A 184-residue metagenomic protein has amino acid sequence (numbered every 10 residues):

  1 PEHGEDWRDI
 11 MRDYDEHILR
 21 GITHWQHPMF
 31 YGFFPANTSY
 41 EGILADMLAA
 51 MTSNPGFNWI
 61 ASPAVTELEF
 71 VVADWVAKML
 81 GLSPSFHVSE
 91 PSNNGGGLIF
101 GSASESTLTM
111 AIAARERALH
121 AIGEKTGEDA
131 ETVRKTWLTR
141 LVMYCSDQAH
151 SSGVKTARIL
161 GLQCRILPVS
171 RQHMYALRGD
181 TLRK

Functional and structural regions predicted by a protein language model:
P1-N94: N-terminal entrance/gating region of PLP-dependent enzymes' catalytic architecture
G4, F34, S62, F100 (+2 more regions): Hydrophobic alpha-helical scaffolding
Y40, A64-V65, I99-S106, C145 (+1 more regions): Secondary-structure capping and boundary motifs in well-ordered enzyme cores
T52-I60, F86-L98, K135-R140, Q163-R171: Glycine- and acidic
T66, F70, D74, A111 (+1 more regions): C-terminal structured subdomain/cap of oxidoreductase catalytic cores
E69, A73, S89-W137, S152-T156: Conserved beta-loop-alpha segment that forms the PLP phosphate-binding cup at the N-terminus of a helix
R117, A121-G127, E131-K184: PLP-dependent aminotransferase-class I/II
